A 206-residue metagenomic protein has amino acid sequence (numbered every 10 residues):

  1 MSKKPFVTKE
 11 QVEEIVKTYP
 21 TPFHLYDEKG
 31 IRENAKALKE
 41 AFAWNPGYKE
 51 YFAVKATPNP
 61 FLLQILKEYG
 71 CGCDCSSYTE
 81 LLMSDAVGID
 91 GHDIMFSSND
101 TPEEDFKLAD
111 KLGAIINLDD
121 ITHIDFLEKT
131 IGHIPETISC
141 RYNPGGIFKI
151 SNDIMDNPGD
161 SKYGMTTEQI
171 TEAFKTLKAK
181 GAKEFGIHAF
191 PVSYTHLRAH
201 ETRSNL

Functional and structural regions predicted by a protein language model:
M1-E136, D160, T171-K183: A charged N-terminal "starter" segment
A53, S139-N143, H188-F190: Short beta-strand segments
D100-T101, I121-I124, N143-I147, V192-Y194: Short acidic/polar capping segments at secondary-structure boundaries
C140-M165: Phosphate/diphosphate-binding glycine-rich loops and adjacent basic-rich segments that engage nucleotide
S151-M155, A182-H188: Residues forming anionic-ligand binding surfaces in small-molecule and nucleic-acid pockets of primarily soluble enzymes
T166-I170: A general structural motif
T195-T202: Conserved small/polar residues in nucleotide/adenosyl-binding loops
